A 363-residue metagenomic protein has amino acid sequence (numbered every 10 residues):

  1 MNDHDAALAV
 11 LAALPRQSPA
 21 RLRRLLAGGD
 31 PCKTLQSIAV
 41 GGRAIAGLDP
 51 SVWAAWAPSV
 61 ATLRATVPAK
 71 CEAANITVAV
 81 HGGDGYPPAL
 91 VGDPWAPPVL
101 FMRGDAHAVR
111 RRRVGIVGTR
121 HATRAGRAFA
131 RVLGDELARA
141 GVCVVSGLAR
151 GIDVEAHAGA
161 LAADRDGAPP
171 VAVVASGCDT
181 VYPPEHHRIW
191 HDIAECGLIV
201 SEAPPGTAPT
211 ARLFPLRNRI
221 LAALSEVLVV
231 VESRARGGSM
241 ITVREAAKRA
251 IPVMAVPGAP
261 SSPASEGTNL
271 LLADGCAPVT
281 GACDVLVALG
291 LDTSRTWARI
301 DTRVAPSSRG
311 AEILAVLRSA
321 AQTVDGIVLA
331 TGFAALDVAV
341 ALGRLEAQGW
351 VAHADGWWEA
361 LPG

Functional and structural regions predicted by a protein language model:
M1-D5, R16, V80-G363: Glycine-biased, small-residue-rich flexible motifs in mid-sequence functional cores and linkers
M1-G85, A339, Q348-W357, P362-G363: Short, small/acidic-rich helices and loops at N termini and domain boundaries of DNA replication/processing enzymes
